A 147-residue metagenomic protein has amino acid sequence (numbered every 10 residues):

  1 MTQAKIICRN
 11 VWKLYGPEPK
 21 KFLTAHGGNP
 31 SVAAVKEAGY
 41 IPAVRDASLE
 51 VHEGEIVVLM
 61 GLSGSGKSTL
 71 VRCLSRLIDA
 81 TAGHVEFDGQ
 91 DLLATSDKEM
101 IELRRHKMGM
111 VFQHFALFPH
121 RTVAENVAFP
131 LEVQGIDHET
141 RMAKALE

Functional and structural regions predicted by a protein language model:
M1-Y40: ABC-family P-loop ATPase nucleotide-binding domain
A34-I41, L92-M108, V133, H138-E139: ABC ATPase NBD coupling module
M60-L62: The feature captures the beta-strand-to-loop junction immediately N-terminal to the Walker
S75: Helix-to-loop junction immediately C-terminal to a conserved catalytic motif
G83-D91: Conserved ABC transporter NBD signature motif
A124-E132, M142, L146: Short helical segment in ABC ATPase nucleotide-binding domains corresponding to the A-loop/adjacent helical element
